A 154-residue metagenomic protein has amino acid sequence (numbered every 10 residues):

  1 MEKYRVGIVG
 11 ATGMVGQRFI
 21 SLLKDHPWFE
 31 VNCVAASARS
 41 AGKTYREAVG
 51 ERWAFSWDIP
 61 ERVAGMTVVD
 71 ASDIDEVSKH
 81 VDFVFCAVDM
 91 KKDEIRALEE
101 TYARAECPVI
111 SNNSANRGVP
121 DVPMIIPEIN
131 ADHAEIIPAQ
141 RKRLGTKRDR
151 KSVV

Functional and structural regions predicted by a protein language model:
M1-V154: N-terminal Rossmann-like NAD(P) cofactor-binding subdomain of oxidoreductases, focused on the glycine-rich
